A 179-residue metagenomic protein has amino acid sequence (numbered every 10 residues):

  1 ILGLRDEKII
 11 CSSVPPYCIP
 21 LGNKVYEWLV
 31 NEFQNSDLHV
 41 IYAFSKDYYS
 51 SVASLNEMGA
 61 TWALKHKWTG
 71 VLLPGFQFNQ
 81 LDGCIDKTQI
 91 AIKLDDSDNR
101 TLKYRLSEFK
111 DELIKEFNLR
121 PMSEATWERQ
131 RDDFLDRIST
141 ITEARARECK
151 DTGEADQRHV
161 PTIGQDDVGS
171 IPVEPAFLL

Functional and structural regions predicted by a protein language model:
I1, N56-T61, R105-E112: Alpha-helical scaffold elements adjacent to nucleotide-binding pockets in ATP/GTP-utilizing enzyme cores
L2-N31, D47-S54, I114, L119: Conserved BB-loop
R5, E57, L64, I85-T88: Short, structured coil segments at secondary-structure junctions
D6, S36-D37, E148-C149: A general structural motif
I9, W68-G70, Q89-K93: Conserved beta-strand scaffold positions in the cores of enzyme catalytic domains, especially in NTP/NDP-utilizing
S13-P15, L72, D95: Residues at the C-termini of beta-strands that transition into short coil/loop
W28-Q80: Conserved beta-strand-loop-alpha-helix hinge of the TIR/SEFIR fold
G75-L179: C-terminal interaction surface of TIR/SEFIR-family domains
